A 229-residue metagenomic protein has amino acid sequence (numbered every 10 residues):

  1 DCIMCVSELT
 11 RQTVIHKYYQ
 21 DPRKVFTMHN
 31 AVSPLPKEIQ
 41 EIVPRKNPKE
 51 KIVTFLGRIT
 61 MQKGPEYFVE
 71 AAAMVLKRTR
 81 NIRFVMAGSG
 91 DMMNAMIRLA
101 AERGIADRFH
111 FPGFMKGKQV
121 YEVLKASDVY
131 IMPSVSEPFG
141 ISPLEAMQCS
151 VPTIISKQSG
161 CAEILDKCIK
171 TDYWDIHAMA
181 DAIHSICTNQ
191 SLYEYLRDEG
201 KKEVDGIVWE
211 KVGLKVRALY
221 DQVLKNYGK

Functional and structural regions predicted by a protein language model:
M4, R45-A72, R197: Conserved donor-binding/catalytic core segment of Leloir-type glycosyltransferases
L9, A31: Carbohydrate-associated surface elements
I97-M115: Nucleotide-activated donor-binding/catalytic signature segment of Leloir-type glycosyltransferases, i.e., the conserved
F114-M115, E122-S127: Short alpha-helical donor nucleotide-sugar binding micro-motif in glycosyltransferases
V135: Aromatic "clamp/platform" in nucleotide-sugar-dependent glycosyltransferases that forms part of the donor/acceptor
P152-I155: Short hydrophobic beta-strand element within catalytic cores of glycosyltransferases and related nucleotide-activated
C168-H177, S185-Q190: Conserved acidic donor-binding segment of nucleotide-sugar-dependent glycosyltransferases
S191-D221, K225: A charged, aromatic-enriched C-terminal amphipathic alpha-helix characteristic of glycosyltransferases across folds
